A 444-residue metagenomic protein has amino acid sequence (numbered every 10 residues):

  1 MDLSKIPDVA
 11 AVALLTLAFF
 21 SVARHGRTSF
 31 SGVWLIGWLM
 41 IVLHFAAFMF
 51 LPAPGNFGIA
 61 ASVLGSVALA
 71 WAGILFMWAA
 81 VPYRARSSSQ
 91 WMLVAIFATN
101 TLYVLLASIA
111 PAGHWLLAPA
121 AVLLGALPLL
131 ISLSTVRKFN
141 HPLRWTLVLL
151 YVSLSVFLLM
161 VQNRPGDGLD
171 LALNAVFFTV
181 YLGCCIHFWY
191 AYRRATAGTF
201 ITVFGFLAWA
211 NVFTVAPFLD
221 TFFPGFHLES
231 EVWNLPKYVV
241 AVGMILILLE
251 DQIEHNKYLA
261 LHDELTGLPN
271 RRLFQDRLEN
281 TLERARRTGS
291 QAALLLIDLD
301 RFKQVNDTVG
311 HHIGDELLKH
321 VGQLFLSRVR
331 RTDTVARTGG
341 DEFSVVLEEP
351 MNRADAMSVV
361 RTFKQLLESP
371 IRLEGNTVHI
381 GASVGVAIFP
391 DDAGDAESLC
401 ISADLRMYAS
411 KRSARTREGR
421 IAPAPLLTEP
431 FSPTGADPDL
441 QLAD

Functional and structural regions predicted by a protein language model:
M1-A13: Hydrophobic transmembrane alpha-helical segments in integral membrane proteins
L14-S31, A47-F222, H227, G243 (+1 more regions): Juxtamembrane segments at transmembrane-helix boundaries in multi-pass signal-transduction membrane proteins
T196, F200-T202, A208-L265, R272-L282 (+1 more regions): Signal-transducing coiled-coil linker helices
K257-D276, I297-H311, K319: Conserved nucleotide-binding and Mg2+-coordinating catalytic segments in signaling enzymes
R284, I313-T334, E342, V346 (+1 more regions): Active-site-proximal alpha-helical element of nucleotidyl cyclase-like catalytic domains and analogous helices
V321-L326, D355-L373, D404: Alpha-helical scaffold within the catalytic cores of cyclic-nucleotide enzymes
T334-R337, V378: A short pre-motif secondary-structure segment
V360, E374, I388-G419, L426-A443: Catalytic-core segments of nucleotide cyclases and related cyclic-nucleotide turnover enzymes
